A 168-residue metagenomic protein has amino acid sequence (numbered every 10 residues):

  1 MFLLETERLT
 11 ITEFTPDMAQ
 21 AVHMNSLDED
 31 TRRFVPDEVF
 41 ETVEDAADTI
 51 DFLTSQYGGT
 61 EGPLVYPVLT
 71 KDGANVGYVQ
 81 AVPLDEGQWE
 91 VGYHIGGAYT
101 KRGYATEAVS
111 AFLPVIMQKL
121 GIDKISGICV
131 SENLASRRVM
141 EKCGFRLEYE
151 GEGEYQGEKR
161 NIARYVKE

Functional and structural regions predicted by a protein language model:
M1-R33, V65-E168: Acyl-donor (CoA/ACP) binding surface of acyl/acetyltransferases
F14, T42-E44, Y57: A short hydrophobic/aromatic micro-motif that marks alpha-helical segments and, especially, helix-coil
D30-F52: Conserved GNAT-fold acetyl-CoA-binding loop/helix
F40, G59-G62, I125: Secondary-structure boundary/capping residues
D45, D51-T54, K124, A163-Y165: Juxtamembrane helix-loop transition sites at the ends of transmembrane segments in multi-pass membrane proteins
F52-P67: A short helix-loop-beta-strand connector motif used in the catalytic cores of GNAT acetyltransferases and, in some
